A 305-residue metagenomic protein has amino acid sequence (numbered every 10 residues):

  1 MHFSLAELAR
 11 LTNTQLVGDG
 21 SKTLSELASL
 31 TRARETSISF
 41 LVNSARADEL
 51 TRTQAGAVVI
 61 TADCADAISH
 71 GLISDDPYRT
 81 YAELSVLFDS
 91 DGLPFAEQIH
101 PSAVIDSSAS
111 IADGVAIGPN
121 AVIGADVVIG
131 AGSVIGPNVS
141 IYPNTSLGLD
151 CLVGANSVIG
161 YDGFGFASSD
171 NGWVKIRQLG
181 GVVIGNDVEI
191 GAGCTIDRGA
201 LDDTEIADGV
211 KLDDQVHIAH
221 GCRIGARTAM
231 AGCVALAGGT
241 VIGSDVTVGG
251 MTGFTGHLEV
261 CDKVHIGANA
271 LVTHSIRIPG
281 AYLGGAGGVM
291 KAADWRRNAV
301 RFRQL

Functional and structural regions predicted by a protein language model:
M1-S102, D150, N156-S157, Y161-K175 (+3 more regions): Terminal amphipathic alpha-helical/low-complexity segments used for targeting or macromolecular assembly
R32, A45, R79, S110 (+4 more regions): Residue-level recognition of oxygen-bearing side chains
A47, Y142, D202: Glycine-/small-residue-rich active-site loops that bind phosphorylated ligands and cofactors
S69, S146, L152-I184, V188-L305: Glycine-rich hexapeptide-repeat left-handed beta-helix
D75, D106, G124, Y142 (+3 more regions): Residue-level signal for short amphipathic helical patches enriched in basic/charged and nearby hydrophobic residues
Y78, S107, R227: Glycine/alanine-rich phosphate-binding loops at beta-alpha junctions
A96, H100-L149, N156: Right-handed parallel beta-helix
